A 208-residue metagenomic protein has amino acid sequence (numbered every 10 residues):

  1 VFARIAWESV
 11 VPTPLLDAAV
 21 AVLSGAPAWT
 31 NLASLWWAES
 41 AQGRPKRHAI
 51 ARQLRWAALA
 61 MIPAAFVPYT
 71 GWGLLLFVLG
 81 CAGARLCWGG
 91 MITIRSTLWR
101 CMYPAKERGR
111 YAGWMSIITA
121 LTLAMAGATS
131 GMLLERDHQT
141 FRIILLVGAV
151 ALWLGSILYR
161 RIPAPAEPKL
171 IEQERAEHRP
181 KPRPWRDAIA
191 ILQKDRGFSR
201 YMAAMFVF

Functional and structural regions predicted by a protein language model:
V1, L23-E39, R52-W56, G80-D137 (+2 more regions): Substrate-agnostic recognition of the 12-TM MFS/MFS-like secondary transporter fold
V1-V11, A18, A82, Q193-F208: Pair of pore-lining "gating" transmembrane helices in MFS-fold secondary transporters
I5-A6, V10, G43, L98-M102: Helix-to-coil boundary motifs at intracellular loop junctions of multi-pass secondary transporters
P12-T13, Y69-G71, I189-D195: Helix-boundary and loop/linker segments of multi-pass membrane transporters
P14-A21, G113: Small-residue hotspots at the loop-to-helix junctions and early N-terminal turns of transmembrane alpha-helices
K46, E107-G109, G197-F198: Cytoplasm-facing, short amphipathic helices at loop-to-helix transitions on the intracellular side of 12-TM secondary
R55-W72, M132: C-terminal ends and interior cores of transmembrane alpha-helices in multi-pass membrane transporters/permeases
A166-A203: Juxtamembrane intracellular "pre-TM" segments in multi-pass secondary transporters
